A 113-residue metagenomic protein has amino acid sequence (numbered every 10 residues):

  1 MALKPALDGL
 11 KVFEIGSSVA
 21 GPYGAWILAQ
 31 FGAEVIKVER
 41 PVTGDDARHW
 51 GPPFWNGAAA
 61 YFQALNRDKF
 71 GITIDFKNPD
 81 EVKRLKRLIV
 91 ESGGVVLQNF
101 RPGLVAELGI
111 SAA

Functional and structural regions predicted by a protein language model:
M1-A113: N-terminal helix-loop segment corresponding to the beta1-alpha1 unit of nucleotide/adenylate-binding folds
